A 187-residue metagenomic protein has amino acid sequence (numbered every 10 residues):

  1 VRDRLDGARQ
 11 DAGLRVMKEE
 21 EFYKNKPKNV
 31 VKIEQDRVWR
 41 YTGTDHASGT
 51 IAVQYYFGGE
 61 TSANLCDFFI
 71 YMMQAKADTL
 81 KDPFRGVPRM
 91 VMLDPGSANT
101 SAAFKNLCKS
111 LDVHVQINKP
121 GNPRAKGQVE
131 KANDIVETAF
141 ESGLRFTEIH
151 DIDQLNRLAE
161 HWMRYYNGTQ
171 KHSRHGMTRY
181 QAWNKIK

Functional and structural regions predicted by a protein language model:
V1-T42, A75-D78: Mobile-element integrase/transposase regions, centering on the N-terminal DNA-binding/Zn-coordinating module
A47-T50: Short, glycine-anchored, charge-dense loop/turn motifs used at functional sites
Q54-D82: Active-site beta-loop-alpha junctions of metal-dependent nucleic acid enzymes, especially the RNase H-like/DDE
Y55, M90-D94: Short catalytic-loop micro-motif centered on adjacent basic/acidic residues
M72-L80, P95, L111, V115 (+3 more regions): A generic secondary-structure signal for well-formed alpha-helical elements
G86-P88: A general structural motif
L93-D94, S101-L111, V115-E141, D153-N156 (+1 more regions): RNase H-like two-metal-ion nuclease catalytic core shared by retroviral integrases and related mobile-element nucleases
A139-K187: Active-site-proximal acidic segments at structured loop/helix or strand boundaries that coordinate catalytic metals
